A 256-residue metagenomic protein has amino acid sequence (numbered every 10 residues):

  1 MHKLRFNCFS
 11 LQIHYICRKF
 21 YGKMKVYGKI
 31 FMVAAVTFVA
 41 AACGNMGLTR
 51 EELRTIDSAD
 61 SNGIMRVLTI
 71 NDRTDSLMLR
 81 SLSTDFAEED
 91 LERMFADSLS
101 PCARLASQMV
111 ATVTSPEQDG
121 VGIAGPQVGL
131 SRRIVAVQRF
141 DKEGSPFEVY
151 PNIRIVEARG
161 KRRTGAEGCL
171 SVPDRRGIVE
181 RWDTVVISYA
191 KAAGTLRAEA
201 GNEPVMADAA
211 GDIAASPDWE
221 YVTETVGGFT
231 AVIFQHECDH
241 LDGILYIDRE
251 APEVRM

Functional and structural regions predicted by a protein language model:
Y15, C43-M256: Positively charged
Y21-F31: Bacterial N-terminal signal peptides that target proteins for export
M32-T37: Hydrophobic helical h-region of N-terminal Sec-dependent signal peptides in bacterial secretory/periplasmic proteins
